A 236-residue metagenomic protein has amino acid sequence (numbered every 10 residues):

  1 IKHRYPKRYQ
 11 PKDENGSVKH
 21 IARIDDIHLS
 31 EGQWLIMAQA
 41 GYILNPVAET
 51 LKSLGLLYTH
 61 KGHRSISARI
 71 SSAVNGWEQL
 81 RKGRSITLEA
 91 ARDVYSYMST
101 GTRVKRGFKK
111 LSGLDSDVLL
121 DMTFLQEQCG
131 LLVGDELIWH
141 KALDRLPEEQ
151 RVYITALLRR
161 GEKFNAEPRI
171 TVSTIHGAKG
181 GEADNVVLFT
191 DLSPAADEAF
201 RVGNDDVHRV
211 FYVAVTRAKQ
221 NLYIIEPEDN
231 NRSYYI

Functional and structural regions predicted by a protein language model:
I1-I236: The feature marks helicase ATPase cores and/or their adjacent C-terminal helical subdomains in SF1/SF2/AAA+ helicases
